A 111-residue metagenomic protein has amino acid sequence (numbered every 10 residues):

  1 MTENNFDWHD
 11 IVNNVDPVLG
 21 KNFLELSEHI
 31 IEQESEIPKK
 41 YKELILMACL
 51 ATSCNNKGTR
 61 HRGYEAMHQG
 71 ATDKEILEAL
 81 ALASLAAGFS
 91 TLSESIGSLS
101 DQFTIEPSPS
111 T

Functional and structural regions predicted by a protein language model:
M1-Y41, E94-T111: Acidic, glycine/proline-rich low-complexity segments that act as flexible tails and inter-domain linkers
H29-Q33, A48-T52, A83-A86: Alpha-helix C-capping/helix-to-loop hinge sites
S35, T52-N56, G70, A87-S90: Residues at alpha-helix boundaries and short interhelical turns
K40-E43, E78: Residue-level signature of transmembrane alpha-helical entry/exit and packing/kink sites in multi-pass membrane
K42-N56: Amphipathic, charged-and-aliphatic alpha-helical interface segments that function as noncatalytic docking
S53-A81: Mid-chain, well-packed structural core segment of small domains
Y64-A71, A87, S98-P107: Short alpha-helical linear motifs
L77-Q102: C-terminal structural segments of small proteins and small subunits
